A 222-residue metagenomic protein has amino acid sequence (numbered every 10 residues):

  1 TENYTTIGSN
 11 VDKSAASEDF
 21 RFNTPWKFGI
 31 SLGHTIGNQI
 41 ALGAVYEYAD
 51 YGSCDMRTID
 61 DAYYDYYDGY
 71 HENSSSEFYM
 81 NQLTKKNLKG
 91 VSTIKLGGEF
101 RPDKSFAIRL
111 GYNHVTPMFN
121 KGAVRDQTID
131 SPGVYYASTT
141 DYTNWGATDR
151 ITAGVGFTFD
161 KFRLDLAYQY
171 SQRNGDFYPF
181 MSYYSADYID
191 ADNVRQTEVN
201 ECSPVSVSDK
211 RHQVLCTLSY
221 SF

Functional and structural regions predicted by a protein language model:
T1-F222: Outer-membrane beta-barrel porins/channels
